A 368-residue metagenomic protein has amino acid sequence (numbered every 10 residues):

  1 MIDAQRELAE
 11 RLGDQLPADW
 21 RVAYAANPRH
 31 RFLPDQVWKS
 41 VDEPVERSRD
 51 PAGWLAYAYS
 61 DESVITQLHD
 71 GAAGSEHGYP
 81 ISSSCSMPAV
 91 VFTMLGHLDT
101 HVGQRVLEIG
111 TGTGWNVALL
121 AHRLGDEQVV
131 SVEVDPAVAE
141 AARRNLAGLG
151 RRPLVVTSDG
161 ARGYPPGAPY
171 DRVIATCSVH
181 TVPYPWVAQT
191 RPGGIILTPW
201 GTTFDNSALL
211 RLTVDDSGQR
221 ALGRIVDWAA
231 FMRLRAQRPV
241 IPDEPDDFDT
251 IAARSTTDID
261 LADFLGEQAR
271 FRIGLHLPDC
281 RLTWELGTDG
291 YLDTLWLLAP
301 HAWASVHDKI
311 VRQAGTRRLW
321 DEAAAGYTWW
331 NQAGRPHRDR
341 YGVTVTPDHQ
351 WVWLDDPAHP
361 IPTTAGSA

Functional and structural regions predicted by a protein language model:
M1-L107, N116, V138, A142 (+1 more regions): Class I SAM-dependent transferase core
W20, D35-S40, Q189, W200 (+1 more regions): A short, aromatic/hydrophobic, helix- or strand-capping loop or linear motif that either lines the entrance/gate
W20-R21, G78-V91, G201, P278-C280 (+3 more regions): Hydrophobic alpha-helical segments that drive targeting, anchoring, or assembly
Y79-L197, T202-F204: Conserved nucleotide-cofactor-binding alpha/beta core module
I174, H180-T288: Class I SAM-binding transferase module
L209-A230, L292-L295, V311, D348-P362: Short, well-ordered strand-loop elements centered on a beta-strand within folded domains, enriched for acidic residues
L298-A368: C-terminal target-recognition/interaction regions appended to catalytic cores
